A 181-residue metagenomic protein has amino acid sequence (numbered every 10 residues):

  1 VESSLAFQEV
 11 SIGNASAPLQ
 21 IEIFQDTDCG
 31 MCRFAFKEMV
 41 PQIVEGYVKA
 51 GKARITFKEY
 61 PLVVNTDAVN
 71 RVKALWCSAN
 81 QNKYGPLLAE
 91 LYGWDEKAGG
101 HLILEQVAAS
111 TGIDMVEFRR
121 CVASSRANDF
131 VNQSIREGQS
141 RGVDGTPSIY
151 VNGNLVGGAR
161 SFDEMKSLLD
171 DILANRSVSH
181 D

Functional and structural regions predicted by a protein language model:
V1-S3, C32-F36, A127-D129, I135: A short linear-motif detector with a strong N-terminal bias
E2-Q20, Y47: A short beta-strand-turn-helix
F7, I12-N14, L62-V64, W94 (+1 more regions): Generic structural "secondary-structure junction" signal
F7-E9, F57, S140: Generic secondary-structure boundary/loop-capping signal
V10, E90, N154: Flexible, active-site-adjacent loop/turn segments at secondary-structure boundaries
A17, E22-A109, D114: Structural alpha/beta surface segment adjacent to cysteine/selenocysteine redox centers across thiol/disulfide enzymes
F24, V40, Q106-D181: C-terminal cap of thioredoxin/glutaredoxin-like
